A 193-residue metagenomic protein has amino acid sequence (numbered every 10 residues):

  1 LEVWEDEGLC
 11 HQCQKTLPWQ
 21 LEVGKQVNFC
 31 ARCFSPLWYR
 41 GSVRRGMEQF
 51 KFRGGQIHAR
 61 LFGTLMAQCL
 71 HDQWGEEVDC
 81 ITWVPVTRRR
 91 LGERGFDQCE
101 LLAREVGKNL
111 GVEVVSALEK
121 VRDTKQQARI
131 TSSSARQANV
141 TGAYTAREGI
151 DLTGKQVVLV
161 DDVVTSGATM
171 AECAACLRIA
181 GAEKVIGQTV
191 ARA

Functional and structural regions predicted by a protein language model:
L1-A193: Glycine-rich phosphate/pyrophosphate-handling loop used in enzymes and phosphotransfer proteins
